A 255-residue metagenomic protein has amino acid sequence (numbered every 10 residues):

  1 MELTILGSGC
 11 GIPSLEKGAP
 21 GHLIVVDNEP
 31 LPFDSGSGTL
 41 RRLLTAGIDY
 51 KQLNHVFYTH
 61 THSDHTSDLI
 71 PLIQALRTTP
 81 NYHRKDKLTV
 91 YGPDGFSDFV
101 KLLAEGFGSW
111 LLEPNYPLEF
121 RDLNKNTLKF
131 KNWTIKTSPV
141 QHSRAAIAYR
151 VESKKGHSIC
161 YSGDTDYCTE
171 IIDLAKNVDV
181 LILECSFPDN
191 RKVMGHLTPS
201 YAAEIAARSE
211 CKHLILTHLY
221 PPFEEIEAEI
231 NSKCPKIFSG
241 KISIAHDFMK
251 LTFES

Functional and structural regions predicted by a protein language model:
M1-A46, I147-G163, V180: Conserved beta-strand hairpin/beta-sheet module of binuclear metal-dependent hydrolase folds, prominently
L3, H22, D34, L43 (+8 more regions): Divalent metal-coordination and catalytic microenvironments
P32-G36, N54-H60, P93, I159-G163 (+3 more regions): Active-site neighborhood of phospho(di)ester-bond hydrolases with catalytic His/Asp-centered motifs
G36, Q141, D166: Adenine-nucleotide cofactor-binding loop residues
G38-T89, D179: Active-site metal-binding motif and surrounding structural segment of the metallo-beta-lactamase
L72, L76-T89, S143-I147, E152-S153 (+2 more regions): P-loop/Walker A phosphate-binding loop and immediately adjacent motor/lid segment at beta-alpha junctions
K87-A145, D247, E254: Metallo-beta-lactamase
Y167-K250: Cap/insert and terminal regions of metallo-dependent hydrolase folds
